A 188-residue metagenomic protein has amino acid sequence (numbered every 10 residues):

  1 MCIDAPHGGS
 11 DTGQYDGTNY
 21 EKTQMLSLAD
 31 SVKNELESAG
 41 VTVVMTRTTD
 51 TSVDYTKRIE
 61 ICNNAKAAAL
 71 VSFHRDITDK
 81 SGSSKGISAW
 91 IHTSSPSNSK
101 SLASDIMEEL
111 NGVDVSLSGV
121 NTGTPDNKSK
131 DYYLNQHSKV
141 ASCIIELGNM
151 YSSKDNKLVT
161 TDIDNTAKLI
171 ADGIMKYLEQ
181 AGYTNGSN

Functional and structural regions predicted by a protein language model:
C2-Y15: Short, surface-exposed beta-strand segments enriched in small/polar/acidic residues
T12-S27: Glycine- and acidic-residue-enriched helix-capping/strand-helix junction motifs
T23-N188: Active-site-proximal helix/loop segments of hydrolytic enzymes
